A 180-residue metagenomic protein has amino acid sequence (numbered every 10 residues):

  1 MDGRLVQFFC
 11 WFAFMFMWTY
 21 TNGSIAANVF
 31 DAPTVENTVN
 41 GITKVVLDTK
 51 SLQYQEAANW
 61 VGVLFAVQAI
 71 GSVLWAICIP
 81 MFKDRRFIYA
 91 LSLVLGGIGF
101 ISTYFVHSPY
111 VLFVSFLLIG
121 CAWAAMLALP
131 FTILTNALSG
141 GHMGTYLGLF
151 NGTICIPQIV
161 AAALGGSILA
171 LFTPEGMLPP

Functional and structural regions predicted by a protein language model:
D2-M17, L117: Pair of pore-lining "gating" transmembrane helices in MFS-fold secondary transporters
D31-A69: Loop-to-transmembrane helix entry
Q55, S167-P180: A membrane-interface helix-boundary motif in multi-pass transporters
V73-R85, L169: Helix-to-loop junctions at the C-terminal end of transmembrane segments in multipass secondary transporters
L95-H107: C-terminal ends and interior cores of transmembrane alpha-helices in multi-pass membrane transporters/permeases
V111-M126: Hydrophobic core of transmembrane alpha-helices in multi-pass small-molecule transporters, especially MFS/SLC-type
A125-S139: Intracellular juxtamembrane helix-capping segments at the cytosolic ends of symmetry-related transmembrane helices
L138-F150: Loop-to-transmembrane helix entry/capping segments in MFS-fold secondary transporters and related SLC/MFSD carriers
